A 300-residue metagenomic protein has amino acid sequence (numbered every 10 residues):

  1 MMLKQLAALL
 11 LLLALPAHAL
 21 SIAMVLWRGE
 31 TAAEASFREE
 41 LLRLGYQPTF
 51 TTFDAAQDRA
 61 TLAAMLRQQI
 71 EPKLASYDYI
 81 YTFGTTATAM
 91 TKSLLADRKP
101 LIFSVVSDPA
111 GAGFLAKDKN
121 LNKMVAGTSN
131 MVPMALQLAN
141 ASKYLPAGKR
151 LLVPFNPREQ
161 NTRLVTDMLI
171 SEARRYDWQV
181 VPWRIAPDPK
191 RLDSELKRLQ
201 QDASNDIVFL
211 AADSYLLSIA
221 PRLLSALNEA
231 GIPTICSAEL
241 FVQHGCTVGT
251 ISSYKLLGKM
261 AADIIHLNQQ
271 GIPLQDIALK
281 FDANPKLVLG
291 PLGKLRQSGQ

Functional and structural regions predicted by a protein language model:
S21-L44, T49-T61, D213-S214: Extracytoplasmic "Venus flytrap"
A23-V25, L74-G84, I102-S104, L151-P154 (+3 more regions): Periplasmic-binding protein-like
F37, A126-Y176, P273, I277-L292: An alpha-beta-alpha
R43-M65, M124, E172-K190: Short beta-strand elements in bilobed, periplasmic/extracellular small-molecule ligand-binding domains
D54-G113, D213-N228: Beta-alpha junction/loop-to-helix N-cap segments that form part of ligand/metal-binding clefts
P109-N120, M124-K149, S252-I272: Hydrophobic alpha-helical segments within soluble ligand-binding/sensing domains
Q160-A230: Pocket-lining segment of extracytoplasmic ligand-binding domains
F241-L292: Flexible loop/turn connectors
